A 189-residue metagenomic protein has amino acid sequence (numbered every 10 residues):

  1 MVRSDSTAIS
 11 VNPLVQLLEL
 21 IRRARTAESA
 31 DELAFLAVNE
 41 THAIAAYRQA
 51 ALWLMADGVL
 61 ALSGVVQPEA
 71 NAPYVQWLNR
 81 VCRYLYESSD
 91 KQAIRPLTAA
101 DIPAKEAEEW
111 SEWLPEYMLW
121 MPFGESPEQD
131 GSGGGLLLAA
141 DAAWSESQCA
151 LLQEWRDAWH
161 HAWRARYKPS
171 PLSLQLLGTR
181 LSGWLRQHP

Functional and structural regions predicted by a protein language model:
M1-E32, A43, A158, A162-H188: Signal-transmission linkers at sensory-effector interfaces
E19, E32-L36, W77-R80: Short, conserved clusters of charged catalytic residues that mark active-site and nucleotide-handling motifs
R23-S63, A72, P189: Helix-loop-beta substructure at the N-terminus of cytosolic sensory domains that couple signal/ligand detection
D31, K91-R95, E116: PAS/PAS-like sensory domains
A70-S111: Regulatory sensory and allosteric helical modules in signal-transduction proteins and certain transcription factors
V81, W144-R164: Amphipathic alpha-helical "output/dimerization" segments
D101-S132, H188: Helix-to-coil/beta transition segments that act as allosteric "coupling" elements at the rims of sensory or catalytic
M118-P122, D130-A140, L151-E154, H160: Short hydrophobic beta-strand segments that form the core of ligand-binding sensory/regulatory domains
